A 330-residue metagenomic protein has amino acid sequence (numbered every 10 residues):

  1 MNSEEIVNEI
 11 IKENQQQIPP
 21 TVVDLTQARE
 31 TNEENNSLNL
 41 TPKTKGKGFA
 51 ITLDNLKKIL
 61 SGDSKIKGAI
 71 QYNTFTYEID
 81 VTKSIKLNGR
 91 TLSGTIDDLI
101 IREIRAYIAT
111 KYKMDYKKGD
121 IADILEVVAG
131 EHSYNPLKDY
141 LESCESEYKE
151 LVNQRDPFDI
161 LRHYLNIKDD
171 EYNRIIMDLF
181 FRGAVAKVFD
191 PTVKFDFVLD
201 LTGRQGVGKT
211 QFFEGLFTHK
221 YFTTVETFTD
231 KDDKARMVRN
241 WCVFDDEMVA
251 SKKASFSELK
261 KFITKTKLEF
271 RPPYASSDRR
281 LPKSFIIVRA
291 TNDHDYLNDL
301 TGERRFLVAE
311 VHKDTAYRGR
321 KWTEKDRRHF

Functional and structural regions predicted by a protein language model:
M1-N153, E171-I175: N-terminal nucleic-acid engagement/recognition segments and initiation subdomains in replication, restriction
A129-R239: P-loop NTPase catalytic core of nucleic-acid-dependent motor ATPases
F212-G215, A254-F262, R305-V308, H329: Alpha-helical scaffold elements adjacent to nucleotide-binding pockets in ATP/GTP-utilizing enzyme cores
D233-V238, P272-A290: AAA+/SF3 P-loop NTPase mechanochemical coupling elements
W241-T264, L297-E303: Conserved AAA+/SF3 P-loop NTPase catalytic/coupling segment centered on the Walker-B
F244-D245, S284-T291, V308-A309: Structural recognition of the conserved hydrophobic beta-strand(s) that form the central parallel beta-sheet of P-loop
S257-R279: Conserved catalytic/switch belt of AAA+ P-loop NTPases
N298-Y317: A short helix-turn-beta junction within AAA+ P-loop NTPase domains corresponding to the substrate/partner-engaging
